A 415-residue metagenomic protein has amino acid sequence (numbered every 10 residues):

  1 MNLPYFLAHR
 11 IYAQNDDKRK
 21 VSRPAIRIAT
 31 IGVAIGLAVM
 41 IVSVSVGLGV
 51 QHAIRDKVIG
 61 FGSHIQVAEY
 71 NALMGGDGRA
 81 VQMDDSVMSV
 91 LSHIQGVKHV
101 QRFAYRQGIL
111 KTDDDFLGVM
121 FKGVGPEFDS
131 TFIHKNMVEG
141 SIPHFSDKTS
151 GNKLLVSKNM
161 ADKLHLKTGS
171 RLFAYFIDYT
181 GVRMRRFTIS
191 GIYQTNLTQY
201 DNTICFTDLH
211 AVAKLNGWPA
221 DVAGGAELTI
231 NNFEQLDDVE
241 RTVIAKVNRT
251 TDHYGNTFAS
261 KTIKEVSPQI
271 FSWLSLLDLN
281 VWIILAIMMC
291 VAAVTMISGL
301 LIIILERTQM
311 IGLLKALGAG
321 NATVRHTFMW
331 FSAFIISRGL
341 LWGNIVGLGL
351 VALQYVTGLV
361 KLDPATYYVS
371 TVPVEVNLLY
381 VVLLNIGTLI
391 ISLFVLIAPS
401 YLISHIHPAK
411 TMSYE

Functional and structural regions predicted by a protein language model:
N2-R10, S130-T131, K261-I263, L353-Y367: Peri-membrane helix termini and adjoining interfacial loops of integral membrane proteins
D16-R27, Q235, V239-T242, K246-A293 (+1 more regions): Peri-transmembrane interface segments
V21-L48, S275-M310, A333-W342, I390-L396: Hydrophobic alpha-helical transmembrane segments of multi-pass inner-membrane transport and secretion
Q51-D85: Membrane-interface junction motifs in transport/secretion proteins
V81-D221: A structural signal for hydrophobic secondary-structure junctions, strongest on transmembrane helix-loop-helix units
L301-I303, M310-Q354: Transmembrane alpha-helical interface segments in multi-pass membrane proteins
R338-I386, I397-H405: Short helix-loop junctions at transmembrane helix boundaries
L402-E415: Short cytosolic juxtamembrane segments of multi-pass membrane proteins
